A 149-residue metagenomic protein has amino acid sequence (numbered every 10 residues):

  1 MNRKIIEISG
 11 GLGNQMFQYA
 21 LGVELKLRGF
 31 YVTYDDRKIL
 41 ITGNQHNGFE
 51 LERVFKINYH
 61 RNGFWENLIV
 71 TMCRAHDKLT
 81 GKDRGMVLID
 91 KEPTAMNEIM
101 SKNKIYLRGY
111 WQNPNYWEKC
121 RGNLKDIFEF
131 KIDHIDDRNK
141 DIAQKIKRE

Functional and structural regions predicted by a protein language model:
M1-I5: Extreme N-terminal starter segment of soluble prokaryotic enzymes
E7-F17: A short, glycine/small-residue-rich beta-strand->loop->alpha-helix junction that serves as a flexible
G13-Q15, I41-Q45: Short catalytic/ligand-binding loop motif for oxyanion handling, primarily in non-cytosolic enzymes, centered on
Q15-L25: Short amphipathic alpha-helix
L25, R37, L51: Short, surface-exposed polybasic/aromatic micro-patch for ligand or macromolecular engagement
R28: Conserved dinucleotide-binding and phosphotransfer motif residues
Y31-G43: A short beta-strand-loop structural module common to alpha/beta enzyme folds
G43-E149: Secretory-pathway luminal glycosyltransferase catalytic domains
